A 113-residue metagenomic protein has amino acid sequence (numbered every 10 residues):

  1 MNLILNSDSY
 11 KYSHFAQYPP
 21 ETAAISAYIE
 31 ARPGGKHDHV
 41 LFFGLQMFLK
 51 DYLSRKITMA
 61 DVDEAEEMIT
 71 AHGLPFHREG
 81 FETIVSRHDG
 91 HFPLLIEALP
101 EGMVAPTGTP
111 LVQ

Functional and structural regions predicted by a protein language model:
M1-Q113: Ordered alpha/beta subdomains of enzyme catalytic regions
